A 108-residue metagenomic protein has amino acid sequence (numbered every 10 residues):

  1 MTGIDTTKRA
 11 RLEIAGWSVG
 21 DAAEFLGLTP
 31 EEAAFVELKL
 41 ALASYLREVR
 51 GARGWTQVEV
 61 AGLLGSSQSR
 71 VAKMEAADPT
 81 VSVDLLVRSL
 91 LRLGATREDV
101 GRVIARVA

Functional and structural regions predicted by a protein language model:
M1-A41, V100-A108: N-terminal flexible/basic segments that precede or flank functional cores
R11-G16, S44-E59, R88: Short basic helix-loop element that most often maps to the first helix and adjoining turn of HTH DNA-binding modules
A41-L42, S66: Alpha-helix N-cap/N′ positions at the starts of helices
R53-K73: Short alpha-helical DNA-recognition segment
G65, A76, A105: Residue-level detection of the helix-turn-helix DNA-binding "recognition helix"
S82-R102: DNA major-groove recognition helix of helix-turn-helix/homeodomain DNA-binding modules
